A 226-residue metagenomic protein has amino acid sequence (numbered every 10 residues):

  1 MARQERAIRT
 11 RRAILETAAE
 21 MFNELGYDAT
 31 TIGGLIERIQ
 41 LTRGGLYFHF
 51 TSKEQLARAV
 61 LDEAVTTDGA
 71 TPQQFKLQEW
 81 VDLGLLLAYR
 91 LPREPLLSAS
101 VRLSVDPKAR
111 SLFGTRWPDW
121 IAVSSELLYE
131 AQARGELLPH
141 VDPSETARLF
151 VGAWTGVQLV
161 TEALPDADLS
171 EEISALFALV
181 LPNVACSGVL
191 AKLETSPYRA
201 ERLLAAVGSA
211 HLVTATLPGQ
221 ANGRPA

Functional and structural regions predicted by a protein language model:
M1-L25, A29-L41, T51-Q55, P225: Basic, helix-initiating cap at the start of DNA-binding domains
D28, E136-L138: Conserved hydrophobic residue
G44: Key DNA-contact positions within bacterial/archaeal DNA-binding proteins
F50, A57-A64: Alpha-helical DNA-contacting segments of helix-turn-helix folds
A59, T67-L97, V101, A147: Hydrophobic alpha-helical connector segments
D82, Y89-R90, A122, E126-E130 (+1 more regions): C-terminal peripheral helix-coil segments that are non-catalytic and often amphipathic
R90-G114, I121-S125, K192-P197: Amphipathic alpha-helical segments used for helix-helix packing
K108-R134, V141-G152: Amphipathic alpha-helical packing segments from all-alpha helical-bundle domains
